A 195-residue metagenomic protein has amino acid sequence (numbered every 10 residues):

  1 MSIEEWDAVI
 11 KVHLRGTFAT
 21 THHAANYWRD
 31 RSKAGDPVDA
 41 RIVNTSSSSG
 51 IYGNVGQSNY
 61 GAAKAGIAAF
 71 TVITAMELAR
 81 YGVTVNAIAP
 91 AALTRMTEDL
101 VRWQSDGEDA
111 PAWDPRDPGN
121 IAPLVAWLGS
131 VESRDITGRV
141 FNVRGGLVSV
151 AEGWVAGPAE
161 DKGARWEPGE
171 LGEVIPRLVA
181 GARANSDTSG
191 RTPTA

Functional and structural regions predicted by a protein language model:
M1, G53-G61, I73: Active-site loop-to-helix junction immediately N-terminal to the catalytic Tyr of the SDR YXXXK motif in Rossmann-fold
S2-D7: Substrate-binding pocket helix/loop in short-chain dehydrogenase/reductase
T21, A63: Active-site helix of classical SDR
H23-V38: A short helix-coil junction within the Rossmann-fold of NAD(P)-dependent oxidoreductases
S47: Residue(s) in the substrate-gating loop at a strand-loop-helix junction that position the organic substrate next
Y52, A68, I73-V83, V131-R134: Active-site-adjacent segment of SDR/Rossmann-fold oxidoreductases
A87, E108-A195: C-terminal helical subdomain
